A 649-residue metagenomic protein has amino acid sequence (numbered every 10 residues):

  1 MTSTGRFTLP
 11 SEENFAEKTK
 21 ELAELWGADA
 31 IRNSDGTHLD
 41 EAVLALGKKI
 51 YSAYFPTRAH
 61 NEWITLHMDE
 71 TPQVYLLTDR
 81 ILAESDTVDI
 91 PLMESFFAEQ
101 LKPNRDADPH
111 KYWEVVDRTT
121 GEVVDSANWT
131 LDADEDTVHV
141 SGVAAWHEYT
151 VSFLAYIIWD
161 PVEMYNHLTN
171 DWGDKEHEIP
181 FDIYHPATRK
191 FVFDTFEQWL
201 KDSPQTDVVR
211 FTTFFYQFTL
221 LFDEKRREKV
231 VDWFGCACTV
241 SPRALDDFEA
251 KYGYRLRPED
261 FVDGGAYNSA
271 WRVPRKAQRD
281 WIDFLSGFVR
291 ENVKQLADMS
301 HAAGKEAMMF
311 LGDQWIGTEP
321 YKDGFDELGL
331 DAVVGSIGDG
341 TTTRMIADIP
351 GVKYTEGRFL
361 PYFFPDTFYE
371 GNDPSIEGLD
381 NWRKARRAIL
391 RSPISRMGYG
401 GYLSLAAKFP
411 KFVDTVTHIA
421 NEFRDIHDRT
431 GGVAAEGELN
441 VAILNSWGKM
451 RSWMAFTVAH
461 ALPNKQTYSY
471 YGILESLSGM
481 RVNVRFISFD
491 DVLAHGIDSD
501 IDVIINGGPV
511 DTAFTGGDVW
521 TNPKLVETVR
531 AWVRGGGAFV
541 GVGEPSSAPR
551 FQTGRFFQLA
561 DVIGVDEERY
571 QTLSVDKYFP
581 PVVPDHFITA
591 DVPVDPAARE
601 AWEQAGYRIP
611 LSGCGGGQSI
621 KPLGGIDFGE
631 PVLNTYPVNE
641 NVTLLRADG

Functional and structural regions predicted by a protein language model:
T2-T57, T65-L77, A83-E84, V88-M93 (+1 more regions): Noncatalytic N-terminal accessory/assembly modules of large enzymes
F7-K20, S34-H38, M309-T318, L474-I497: A short, well-structured beta->alpha microelement
T8, N14-Y51, T195-T212, F325 (+4 more regions): Catalytic domains of carbohydrate-active enzymes, especially glycoside hydrolases
W26, H60-H67, F196-E197, R210-F214 (+12 more regions): Hydrophobic targeting/anchoring helices
G47-K48, G304-K305, K353, G535-A538: A short helix->loop->beta-strand "cap" motif at the edges of active sites that frequently abuts
M68-E327, M345: Polysaccharide-binding and catalytic clefts of secreted carbohydrate-active enzymes
L462-Q558: Helical hinge/lid and interdomain linker segments adjacent to catalytic or ligand-binding clefts that mediate domain
G516-P610: A glycine-rich, often tryptophan-bearing local segment used as a flexible ligand/cofactor-contacting loop or short
